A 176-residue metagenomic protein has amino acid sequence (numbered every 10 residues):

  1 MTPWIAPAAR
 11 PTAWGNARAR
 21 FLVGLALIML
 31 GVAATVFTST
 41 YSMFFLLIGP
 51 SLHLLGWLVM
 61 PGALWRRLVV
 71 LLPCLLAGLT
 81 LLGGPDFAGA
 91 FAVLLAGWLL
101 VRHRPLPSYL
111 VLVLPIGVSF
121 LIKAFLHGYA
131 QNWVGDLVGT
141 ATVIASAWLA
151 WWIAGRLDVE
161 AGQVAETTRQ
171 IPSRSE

Functional and structural regions predicted by a protein language model:
M1-A13, V118-E176: C-terminal membrane-adjacent module
M1-S51, T167-E176: N-terminal topogenic module of multi-pass integral membrane proteins
G31-L46, G78-A92, S119-T140: Membrane interfacial helix motifs at helix-loop boundaries and amphipathic/re-entrant anchors
L46-G84: Membrane-helix boundary elements
G49-V59, V93-R104, T142-A150: Alpha-helical transmembrane segments and their membrane-interface exit regions
G56-V69, L99-V113: Membrane-helix interface "capping/anchor" motifs
V69-L76, L110-L121: Central hydrophobic cores of alpha-helical transmembrane segments in multi-pass integral membrane proteins
G89-V93, Y109-L114: Hydrophobic alpha-helical membrane segments of integral membrane proteins
